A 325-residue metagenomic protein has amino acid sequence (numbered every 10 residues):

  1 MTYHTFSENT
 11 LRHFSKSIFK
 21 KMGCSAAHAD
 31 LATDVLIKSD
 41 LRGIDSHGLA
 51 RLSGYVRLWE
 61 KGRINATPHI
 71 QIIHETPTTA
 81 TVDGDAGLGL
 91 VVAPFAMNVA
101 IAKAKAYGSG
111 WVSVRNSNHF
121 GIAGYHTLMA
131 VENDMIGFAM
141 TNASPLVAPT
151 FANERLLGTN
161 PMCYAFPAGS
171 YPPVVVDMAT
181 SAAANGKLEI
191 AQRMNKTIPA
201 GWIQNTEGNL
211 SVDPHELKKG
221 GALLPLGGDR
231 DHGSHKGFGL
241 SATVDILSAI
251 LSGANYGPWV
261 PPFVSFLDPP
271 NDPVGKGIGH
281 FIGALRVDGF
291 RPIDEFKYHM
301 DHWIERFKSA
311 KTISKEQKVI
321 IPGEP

Functional and structural regions predicted by a protein language model:
T2-F14, N255-P325: Catalytic-core signal marking the mid-to-C-terminal active-site face
H4-L11, C24-A50, I64-E75, D272-I278: N-terminal glycine-rich anion-binding loops that anchor highly charged ligand groups
G48-I101: Active-site cofactor/substrate anionic-group-binding motifs, chiefly glycine- and Lys/Arg-rich phosphate-binding loops
I73-D83, P94-G110, E207-P225: Residues forming anionic-ligand binding surfaces in small-molecule and nucleic-acid pockets of primarily soluble enzymes
A80-G169: A generic, well-ordered mixed alpha/beta core segment in the N-terminal half of proteins
V147-L217: Phosphate/diphosphate-binding glycine-rich loops and adjacent basic-rich segments that engage nucleotide
K196-W259, F263, L267: Secondary-shell segments that build the walls of catalytic and ion/ligand-binding clefts
